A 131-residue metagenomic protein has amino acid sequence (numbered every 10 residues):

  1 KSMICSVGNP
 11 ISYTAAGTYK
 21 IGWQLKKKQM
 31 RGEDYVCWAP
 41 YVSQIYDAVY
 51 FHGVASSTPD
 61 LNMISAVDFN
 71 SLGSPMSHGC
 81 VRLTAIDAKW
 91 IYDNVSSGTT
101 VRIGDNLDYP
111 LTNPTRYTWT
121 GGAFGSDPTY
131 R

Functional and structural regions predicted by a protein language model:
K1-W23: Cell wall/extracellular polymer interaction/catalysis modules
Y13-A16, L25-R131: Exported/periplasmic cell-wall-interacting domains
